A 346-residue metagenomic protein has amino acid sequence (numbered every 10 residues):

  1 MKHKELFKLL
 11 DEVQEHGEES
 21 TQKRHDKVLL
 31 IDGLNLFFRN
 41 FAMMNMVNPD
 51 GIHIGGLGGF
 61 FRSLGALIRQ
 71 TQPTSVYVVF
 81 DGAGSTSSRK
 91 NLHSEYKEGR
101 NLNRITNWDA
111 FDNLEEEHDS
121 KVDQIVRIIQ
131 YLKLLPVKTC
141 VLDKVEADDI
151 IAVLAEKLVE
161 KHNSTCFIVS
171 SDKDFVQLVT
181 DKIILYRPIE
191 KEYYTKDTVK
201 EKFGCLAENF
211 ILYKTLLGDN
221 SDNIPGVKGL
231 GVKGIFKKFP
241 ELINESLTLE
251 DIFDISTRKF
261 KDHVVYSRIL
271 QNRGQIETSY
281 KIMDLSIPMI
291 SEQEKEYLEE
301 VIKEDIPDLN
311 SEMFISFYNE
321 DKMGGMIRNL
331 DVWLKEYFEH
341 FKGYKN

Functional and structural regions predicted by a protein language model:
K2-D11, T21-H25, S63, Q70-F80 (+4 more regions): Non-catalytic nucleic-acid-binding/docking modules located in mid-to-C-terminal regions of nucleic-acid enzymes
K2-L10, S20-T165, V169, F175-Y193 (+2 more regions): Noncatalytic, basic helical substrate-engagement surface that gates or grips nucleic-acid strands
